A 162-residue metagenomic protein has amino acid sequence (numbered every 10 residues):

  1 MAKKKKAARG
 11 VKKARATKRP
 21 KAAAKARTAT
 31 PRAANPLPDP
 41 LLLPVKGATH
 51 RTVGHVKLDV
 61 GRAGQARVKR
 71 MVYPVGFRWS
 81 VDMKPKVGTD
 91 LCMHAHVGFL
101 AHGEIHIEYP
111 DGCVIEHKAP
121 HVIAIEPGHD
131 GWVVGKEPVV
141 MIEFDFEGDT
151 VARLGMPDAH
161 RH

Functional and structural regions predicted by a protein language model:
A2-V72, F77-V81, M156-H162: A short, N-terminal "cap"/entry segment at the start of jelly-roll beta-barrel domains of the cupin/DSBH fold
K69, C113-I115, V140: Short beta-strand segments
M71-Y73, G98, I123: Conserved GNAT-family N-acetyltransferase fold
F77-C92: Catalytic core of non-heme Fe(II) oxygenases with the double-stranded beta-helix
R78-W79, G103-E108, G131: Short beta-strand segments in beta-sandwich/barrel cores
T89-I107: Short, conserved beta-strand element in jelly-roll/cupin
Y109-G128: Short acidic-glycine-tyrosine-enriched beta hairpin
E126-V151: Ligand-binding loop in jelly-roll beta-barrel domains
